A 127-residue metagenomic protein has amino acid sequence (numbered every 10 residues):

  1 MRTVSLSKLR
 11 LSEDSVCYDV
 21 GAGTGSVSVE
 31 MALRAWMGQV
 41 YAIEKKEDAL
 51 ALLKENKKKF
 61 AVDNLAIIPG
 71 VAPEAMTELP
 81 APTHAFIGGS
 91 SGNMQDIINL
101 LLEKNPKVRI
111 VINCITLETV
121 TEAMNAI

Functional and structural regions predicted by a protein language model:
M1-E13: Conserved alpha-helix/loop element of class I SAM-dependent methyltransferases that forms part of the SAM/SAH-binding
D14-G23: Conserved class I S-adenosyl-L-methionine
T24-W36: Conserved SAM-binding loop of SAM-dependent methyltransferases across substrates and taxa, primarily the Class I
L33-V40, K104-P106: Conserved S-adenosyl-L-methionine
I43-P82: S-adenosyl-L-methionine
E44-A49, G89-S90, I115: Short beta->alpha hinge that forms the Motif I/post-I loop of the SAM-binding pocket
A81-G89, D96, R109: Short SAM/SAH-binding signature in class I
I98-I127: C-terminal substrate-binding/active-site "lid" region of AdoMet-derived donor-dependent transferases
